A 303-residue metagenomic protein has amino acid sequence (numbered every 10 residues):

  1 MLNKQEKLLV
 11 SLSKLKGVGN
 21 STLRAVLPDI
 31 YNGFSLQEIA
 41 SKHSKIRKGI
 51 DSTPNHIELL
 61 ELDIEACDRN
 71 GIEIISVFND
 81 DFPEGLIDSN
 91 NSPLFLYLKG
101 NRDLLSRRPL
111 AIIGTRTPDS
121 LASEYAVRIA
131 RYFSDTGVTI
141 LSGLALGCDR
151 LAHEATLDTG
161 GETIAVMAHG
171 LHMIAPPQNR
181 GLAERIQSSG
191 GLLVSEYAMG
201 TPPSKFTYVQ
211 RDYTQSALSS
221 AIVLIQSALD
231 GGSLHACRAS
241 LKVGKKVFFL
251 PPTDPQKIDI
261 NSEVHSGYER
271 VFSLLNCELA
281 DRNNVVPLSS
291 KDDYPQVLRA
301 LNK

Functional and structural regions predicted by a protein language model:
M1-N79: Short, small/acidic-rich helices and loops at N termini and domain boundaries of DNA replication/processing enzymes
L2-N3, V77-K303: Glycine-biased, small-residue-rich flexible motifs in mid-sequence functional cores and linkers
